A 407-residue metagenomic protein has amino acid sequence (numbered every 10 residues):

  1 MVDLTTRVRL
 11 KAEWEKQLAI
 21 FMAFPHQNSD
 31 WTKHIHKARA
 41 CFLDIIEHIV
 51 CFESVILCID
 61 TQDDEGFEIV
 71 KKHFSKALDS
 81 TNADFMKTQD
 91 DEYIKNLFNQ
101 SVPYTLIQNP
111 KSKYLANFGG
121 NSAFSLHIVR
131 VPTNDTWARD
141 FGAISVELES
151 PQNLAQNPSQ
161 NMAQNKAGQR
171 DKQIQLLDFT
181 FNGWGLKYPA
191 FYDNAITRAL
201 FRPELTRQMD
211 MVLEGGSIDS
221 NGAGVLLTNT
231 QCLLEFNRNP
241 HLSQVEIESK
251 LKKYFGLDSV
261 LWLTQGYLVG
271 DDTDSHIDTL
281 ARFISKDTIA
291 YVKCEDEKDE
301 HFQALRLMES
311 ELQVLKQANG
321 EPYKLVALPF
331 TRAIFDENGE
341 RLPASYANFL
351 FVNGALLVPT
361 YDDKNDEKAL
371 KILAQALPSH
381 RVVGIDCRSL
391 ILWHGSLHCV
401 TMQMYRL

Functional and structural regions predicted by a protein language model:
V2-D90, I94-N109, F118-P151, Q169-L407: The feature marks the mature, well-folded catalytic cores of soluble enzymes
F85, K113-Y114, M162: Ser/Thr/Pro/Gly-rich low-complexity, intrinsically disordered segments
N157-A163: Long, intrinsically disordered low-complexity tandem-repeat segments
N165-A167: Compositionally biased, flexible interaction segments
